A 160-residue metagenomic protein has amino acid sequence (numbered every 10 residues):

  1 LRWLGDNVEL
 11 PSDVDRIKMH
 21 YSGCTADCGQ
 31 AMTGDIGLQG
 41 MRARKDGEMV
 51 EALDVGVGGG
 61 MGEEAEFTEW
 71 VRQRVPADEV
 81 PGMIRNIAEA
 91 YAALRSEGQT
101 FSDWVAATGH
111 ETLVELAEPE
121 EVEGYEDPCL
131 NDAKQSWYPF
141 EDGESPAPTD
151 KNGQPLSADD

Functional and structural regions predicted by a protein language model:
L1-D160: Peripheral terminal and linker regions in Fe-S/redox and tRNA-modifying enzymes
